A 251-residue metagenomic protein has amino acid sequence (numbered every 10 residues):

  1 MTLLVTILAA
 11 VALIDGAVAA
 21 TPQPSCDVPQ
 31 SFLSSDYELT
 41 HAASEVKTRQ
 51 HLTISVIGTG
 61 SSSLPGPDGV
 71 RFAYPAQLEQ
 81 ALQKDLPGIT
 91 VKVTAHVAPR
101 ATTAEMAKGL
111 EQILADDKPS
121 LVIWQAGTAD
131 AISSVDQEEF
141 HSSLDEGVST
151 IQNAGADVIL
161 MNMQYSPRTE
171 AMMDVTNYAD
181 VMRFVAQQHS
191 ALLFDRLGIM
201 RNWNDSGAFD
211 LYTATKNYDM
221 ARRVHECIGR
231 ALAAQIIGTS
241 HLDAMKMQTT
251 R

Functional and structural regions predicted by a protein language model:
L4-D15: Bacterial N-terminal signal peptides
Q23-A95, Q112-K118: Serine-esterase "nucleophile elbow" of acetyl-processing enzymes
P24-V28, A95-A101, I123-I132, Q187: Cell-envelope and extracellular/periplasmic
A42-A43, V56, S63, P87-I89 (+2 more regions): Oxyanion-hole/transition-state-stabilizing segment in secreted/luminal serine hydrolases and related acyltransferases
T53-G58, K92-V97, S120-A126, D157-N162 (+1 more regions): Structural recognition of the beta-strand scaffold that forms the well-ordered cores of secreted hydrolase catalytic
Q80, Q112, E139-S142, E146-N153 (+1 more regions): Alpha-helical scaffolding segments of alpha/beta enzyme cores, especially the outer helices of TIM-barrel or partial
Q125-T128, V148-A179: Active-site segments of SGNH/GDSL-like serine hydrolases that catalyze O-acetyl group transfer/hydrolysis on lipids
S166-R251: Catalytic His-Asp segment of secreted/periplasmic serine-dependent ester chemistry enzymes
